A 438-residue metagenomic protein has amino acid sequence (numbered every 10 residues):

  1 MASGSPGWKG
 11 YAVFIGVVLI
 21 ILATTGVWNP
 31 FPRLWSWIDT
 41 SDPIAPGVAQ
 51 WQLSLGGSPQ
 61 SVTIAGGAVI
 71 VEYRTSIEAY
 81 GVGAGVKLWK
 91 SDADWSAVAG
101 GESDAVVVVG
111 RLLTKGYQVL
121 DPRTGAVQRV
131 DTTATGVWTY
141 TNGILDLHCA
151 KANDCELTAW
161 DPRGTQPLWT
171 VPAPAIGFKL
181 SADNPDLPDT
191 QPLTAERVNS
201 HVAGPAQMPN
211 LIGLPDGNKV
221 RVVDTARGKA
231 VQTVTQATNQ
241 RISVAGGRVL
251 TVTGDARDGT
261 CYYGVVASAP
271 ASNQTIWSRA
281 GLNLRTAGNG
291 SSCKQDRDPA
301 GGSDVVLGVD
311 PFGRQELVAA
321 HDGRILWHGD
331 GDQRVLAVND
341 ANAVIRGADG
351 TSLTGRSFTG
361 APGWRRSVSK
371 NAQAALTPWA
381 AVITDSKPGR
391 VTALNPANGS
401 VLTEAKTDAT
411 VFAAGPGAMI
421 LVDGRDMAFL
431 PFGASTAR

Functional and structural regions predicted by a protein language model:
M1-R438: Secretory-pathway ectodomains
